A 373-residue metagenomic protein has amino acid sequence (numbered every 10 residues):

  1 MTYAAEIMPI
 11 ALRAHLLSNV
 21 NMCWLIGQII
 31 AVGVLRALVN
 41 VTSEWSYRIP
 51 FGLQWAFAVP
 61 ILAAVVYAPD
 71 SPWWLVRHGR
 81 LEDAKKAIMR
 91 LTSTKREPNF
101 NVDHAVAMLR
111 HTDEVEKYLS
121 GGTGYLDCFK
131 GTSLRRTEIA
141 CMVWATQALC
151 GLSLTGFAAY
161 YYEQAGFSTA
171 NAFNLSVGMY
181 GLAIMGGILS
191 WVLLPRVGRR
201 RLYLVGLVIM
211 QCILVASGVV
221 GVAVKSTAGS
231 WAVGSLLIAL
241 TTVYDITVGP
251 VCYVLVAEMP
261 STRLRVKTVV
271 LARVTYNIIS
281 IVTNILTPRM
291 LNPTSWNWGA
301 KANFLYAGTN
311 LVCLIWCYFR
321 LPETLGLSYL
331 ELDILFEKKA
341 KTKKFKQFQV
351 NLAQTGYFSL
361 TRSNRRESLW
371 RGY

Functional and structural regions predicted by a protein language model:
M1-M89, E114-Y373: Alpha-helical transmembrane bundle of multi-pass membrane proteins
R90-A105: Short intracellular "coupling" helices and adjacent cytoplasmic loop segments at the cytosolic face of multi-pass
V102-V115: Cytosol/matrix-facing amphipathic helices and coiled-coil assembly/linker segments of eukaryotic membrane proteins
